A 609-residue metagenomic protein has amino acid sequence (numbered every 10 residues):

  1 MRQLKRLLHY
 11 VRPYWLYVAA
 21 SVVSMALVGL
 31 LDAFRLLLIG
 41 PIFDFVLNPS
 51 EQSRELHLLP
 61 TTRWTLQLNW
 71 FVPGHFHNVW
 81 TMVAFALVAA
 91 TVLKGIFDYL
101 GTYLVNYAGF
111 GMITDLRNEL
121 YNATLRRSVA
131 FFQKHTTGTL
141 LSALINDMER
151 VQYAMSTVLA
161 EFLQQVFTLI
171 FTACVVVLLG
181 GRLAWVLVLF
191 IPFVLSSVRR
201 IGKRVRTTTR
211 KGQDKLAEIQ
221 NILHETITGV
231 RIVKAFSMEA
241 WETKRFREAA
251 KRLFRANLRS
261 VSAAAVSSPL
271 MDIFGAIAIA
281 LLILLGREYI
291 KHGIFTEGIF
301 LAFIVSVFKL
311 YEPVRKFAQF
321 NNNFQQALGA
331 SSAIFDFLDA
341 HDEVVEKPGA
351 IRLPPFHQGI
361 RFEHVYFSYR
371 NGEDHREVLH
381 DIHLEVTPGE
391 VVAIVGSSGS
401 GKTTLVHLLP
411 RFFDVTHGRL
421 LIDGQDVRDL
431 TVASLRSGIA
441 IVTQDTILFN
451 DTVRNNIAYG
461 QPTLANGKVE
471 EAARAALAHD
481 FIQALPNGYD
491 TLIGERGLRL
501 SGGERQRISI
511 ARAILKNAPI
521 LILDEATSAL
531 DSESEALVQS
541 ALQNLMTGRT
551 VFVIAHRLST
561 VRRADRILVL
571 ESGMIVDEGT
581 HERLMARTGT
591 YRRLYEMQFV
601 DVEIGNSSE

Functional and structural regions predicted by a protein language model:
M1-R35, F45-L87, L93, F97-V105 (+12 more regions): Membrane-integrated ABC transporters
P13, V129-A130, N146-M155, L159 (+8 more regions): An intracellular "coupling" helix at the cytosolic face of ABC transporter transmembrane type-1 domains
Y17-L27, A160-K211, I283-T296, E312: Transmembrane helices of ABC transporter permease
L87-K94, D98, I191-V198, A264-A278 (+1 more regions): Hydrophobic alpha-helical segments in the permease module
L120, T124, V233, I334 (+1 more regions): Helix-loop junctions and hydrophobic alpha-helical segments within the transmembrane domains of large membrane
T124, F246, I334, F362-H364: Conserved catalytic Walker-motif region of ABC-type ATPase nucleotide-binding domains
K234, M238, S262, K309-D339: Cytosolic ends of transmembrane helices, especially the final helix of ABC transmembrane type-1 domains
E346, L353-E609: ABC-type nucleotide-binding domain
